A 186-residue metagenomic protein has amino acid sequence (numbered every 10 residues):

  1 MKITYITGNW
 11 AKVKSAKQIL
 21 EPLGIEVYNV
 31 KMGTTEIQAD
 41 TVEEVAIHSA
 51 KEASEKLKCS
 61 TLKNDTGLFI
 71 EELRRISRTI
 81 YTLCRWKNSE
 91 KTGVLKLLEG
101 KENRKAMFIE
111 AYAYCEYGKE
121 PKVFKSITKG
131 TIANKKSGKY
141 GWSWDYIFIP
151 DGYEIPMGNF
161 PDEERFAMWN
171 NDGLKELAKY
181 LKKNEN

Functional and structural regions predicted by a protein language model:
K2-T4, A11-N186: Anionic-ligand binding patches
